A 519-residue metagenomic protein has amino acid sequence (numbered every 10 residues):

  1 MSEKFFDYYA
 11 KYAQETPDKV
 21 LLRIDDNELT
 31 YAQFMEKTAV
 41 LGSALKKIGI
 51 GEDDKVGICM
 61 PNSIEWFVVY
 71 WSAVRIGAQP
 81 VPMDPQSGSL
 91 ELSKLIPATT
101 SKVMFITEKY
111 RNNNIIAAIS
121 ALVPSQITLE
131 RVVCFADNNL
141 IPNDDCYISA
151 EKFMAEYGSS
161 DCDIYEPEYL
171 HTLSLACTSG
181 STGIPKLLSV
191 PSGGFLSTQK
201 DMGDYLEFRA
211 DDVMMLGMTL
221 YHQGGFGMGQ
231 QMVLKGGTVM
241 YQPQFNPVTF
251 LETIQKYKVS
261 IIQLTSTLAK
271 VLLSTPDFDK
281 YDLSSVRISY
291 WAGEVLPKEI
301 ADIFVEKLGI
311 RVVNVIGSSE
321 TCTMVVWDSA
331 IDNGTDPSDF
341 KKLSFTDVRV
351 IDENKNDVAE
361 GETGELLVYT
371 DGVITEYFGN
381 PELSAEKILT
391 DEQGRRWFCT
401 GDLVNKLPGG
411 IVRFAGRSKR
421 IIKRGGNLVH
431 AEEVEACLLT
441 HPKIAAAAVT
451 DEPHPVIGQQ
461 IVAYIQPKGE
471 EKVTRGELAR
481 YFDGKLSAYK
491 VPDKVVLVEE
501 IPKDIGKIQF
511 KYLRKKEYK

Functional and structural regions predicted by a protein language model:
S2, D18-S63, F67-W71, G88-S93 (+2 more regions): Conserved AMP-binding/adenylate-forming core of the ANL superfamily
P17-D18, V133-C134, K152-C177, I184 (+1 more regions): Conserved pre-ATP/AMP-binding loop-to-beta segment of ANL
T30-A32, L173-S197: Conserved AMP-binding A3 loop
S87-P97, M104-I106, I262, T370 (+4 more regions): AMP-binding/adenylate-forming catalytic core of the ANL superfamily
E151, L234, V259-L264, L273-T335 (+1 more regions): Gly/Ser/Thr-rich phosphate-binding loop
L196-V213, Y221-I261, T275: Conserved AMP-binding/adenylation subdomain of ANL enzymes
G309, V373-G401, S418, E435 (+1 more regions): Conserved ANL (AMP-binding/adenylate-forming) active-site segment centered on the GW(Y/F)…HTG consensus within
K342-F345, N356-L389, N427-V429: Conserved ATP/PPi-binding loop(s) of AMP-dependent carboxylate-activating enzymes
